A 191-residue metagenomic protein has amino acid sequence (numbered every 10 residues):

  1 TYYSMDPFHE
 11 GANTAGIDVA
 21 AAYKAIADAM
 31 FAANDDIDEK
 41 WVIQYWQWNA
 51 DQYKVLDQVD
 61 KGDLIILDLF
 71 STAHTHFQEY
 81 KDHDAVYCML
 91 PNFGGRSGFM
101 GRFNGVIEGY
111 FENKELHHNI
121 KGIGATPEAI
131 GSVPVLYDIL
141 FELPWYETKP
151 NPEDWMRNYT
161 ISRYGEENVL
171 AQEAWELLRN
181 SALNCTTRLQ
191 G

Functional and structural regions predicted by a protein language model:
T1-W175, R179: Catalytic-core regions of glycoside hydrolase
R179-G191: C-terminal functional modules
